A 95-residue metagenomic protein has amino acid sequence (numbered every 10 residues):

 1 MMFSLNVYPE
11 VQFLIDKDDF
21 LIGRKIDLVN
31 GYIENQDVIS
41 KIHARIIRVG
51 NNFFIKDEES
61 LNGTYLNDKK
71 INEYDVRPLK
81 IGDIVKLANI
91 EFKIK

Functional and structural regions predicted by a protein language model:
M1-V38, I47-G50, L79-K80, I84-N89 (+1 more regions): Intrinsically disordered, low-complexity acidic Ser/Thr-rich regulatory segments
L14-I15, D68, E73, I94: Short capping micro-motif at the N-terminus of alpha-helices
G31, N62-Y65, K95: A short local loop/turn or secondary-structure capping micro-motif enriched for an aromatic residue
K41: A basic, amphipathic helix-loop patch mediating RNA/tRNA/ribosome contacts
A44-R45, G50-I84: Forkhead-associated
